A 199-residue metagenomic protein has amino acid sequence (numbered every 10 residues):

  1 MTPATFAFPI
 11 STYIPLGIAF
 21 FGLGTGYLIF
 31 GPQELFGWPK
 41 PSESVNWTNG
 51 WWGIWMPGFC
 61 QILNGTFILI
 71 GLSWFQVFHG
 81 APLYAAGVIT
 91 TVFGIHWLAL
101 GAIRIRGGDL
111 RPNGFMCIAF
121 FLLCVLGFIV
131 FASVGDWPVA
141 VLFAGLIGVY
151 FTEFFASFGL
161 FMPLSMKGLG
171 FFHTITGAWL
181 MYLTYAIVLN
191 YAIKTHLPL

Functional and structural regions predicted by a protein language model:
M1-F75, H196-L199: N-terminal topogenic module of multi-pass integral membrane proteins
F8-P15, V45, G71-V88, G108-P112 (+3 more regions): Membrane-helix interface and helix-disruption motif detector
I14-F21, G53-I54, A86-F93, A140-L146 (+1 more regions): Alpha-helical transmembrane segments of polytopic membrane proteins
L23-F30, P57-F67, F93-L100, F120-G127 (+2 more regions): Membrane-embedded alpha-helical transmembrane segments of multi-pass integral membrane proteins
I29-S42, L98-G107, F154-M162: C-terminal ends of transmembrane helices
P41-M56, I105-L122, W137-V141, F158-A178: Cytoplasm-facing juxtamembrane segments at the starts of transmembrane helices in multi-pass membrane proteins
L83-Y150: Membrane-proximal helix-loop-helix units in multi-pass membrane proteins
V134-L199: Terminal transmembrane helical module of multi-pass membrane proteins
